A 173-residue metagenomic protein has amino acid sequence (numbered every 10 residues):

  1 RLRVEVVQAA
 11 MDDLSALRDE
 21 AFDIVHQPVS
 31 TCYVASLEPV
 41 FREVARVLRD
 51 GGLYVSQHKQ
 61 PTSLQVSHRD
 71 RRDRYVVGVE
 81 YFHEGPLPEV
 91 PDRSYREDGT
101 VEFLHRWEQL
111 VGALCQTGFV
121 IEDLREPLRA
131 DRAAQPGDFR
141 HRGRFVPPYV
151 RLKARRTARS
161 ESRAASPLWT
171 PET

Functional and structural regions predicted by a protein language model:
R1-L14: Class I SAM-dependent methyltransferase SAM/SAH-binding core
V7, H26, V55: Conserved Rossmann-like nucleotide-binding pocket used by diverse enzymes that bind dinucleotide cofactors
D12-V25: A short acidic, Gly/Pro-enriched loop at the edge of an enzyme's catalytic core that lines a small-molecule cofactor
D23-E38: A short SAM/SAH-binding and catalytic strip from SAM-dependent methyltransferases
E38-L53: A short glycine-rich, Lys/Arg-flanked "PGG" loop and its adjoining helix->strand segment in the class I
L53-V90: Conserved class I S-adenosyl-L-methionine
T100-R125: Short alpha-helix
T117-F119, G137-E172: Core SAM-dependent methyltransferase catalytic element
